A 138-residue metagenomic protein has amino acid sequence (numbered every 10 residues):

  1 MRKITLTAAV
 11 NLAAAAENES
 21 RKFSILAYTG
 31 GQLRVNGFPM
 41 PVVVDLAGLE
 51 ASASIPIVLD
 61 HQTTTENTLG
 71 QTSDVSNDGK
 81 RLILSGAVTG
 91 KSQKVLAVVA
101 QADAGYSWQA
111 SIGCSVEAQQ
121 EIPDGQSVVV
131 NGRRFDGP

Functional and structural regions predicted by a protein language model:
M1-P138: Signature of dsDNA virion morphogenesis modules
